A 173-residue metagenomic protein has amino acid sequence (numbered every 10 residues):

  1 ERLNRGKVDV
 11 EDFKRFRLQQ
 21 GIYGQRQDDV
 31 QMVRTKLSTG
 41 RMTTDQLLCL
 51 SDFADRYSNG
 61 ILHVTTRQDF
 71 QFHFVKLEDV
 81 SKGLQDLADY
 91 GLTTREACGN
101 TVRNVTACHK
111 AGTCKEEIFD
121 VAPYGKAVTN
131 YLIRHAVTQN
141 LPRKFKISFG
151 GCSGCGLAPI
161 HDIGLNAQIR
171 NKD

Functional and structural regions predicted by a protein language model:
E1-Q27, Q139: Acidic/polar, glycine-rich intrinsically disordered N-terminal extensions of enzymes
N4-V8, V30-K172: Small-residue-enriched alpha-helical segments and adjacent helix-cap loops that form tight helix-helix packing
